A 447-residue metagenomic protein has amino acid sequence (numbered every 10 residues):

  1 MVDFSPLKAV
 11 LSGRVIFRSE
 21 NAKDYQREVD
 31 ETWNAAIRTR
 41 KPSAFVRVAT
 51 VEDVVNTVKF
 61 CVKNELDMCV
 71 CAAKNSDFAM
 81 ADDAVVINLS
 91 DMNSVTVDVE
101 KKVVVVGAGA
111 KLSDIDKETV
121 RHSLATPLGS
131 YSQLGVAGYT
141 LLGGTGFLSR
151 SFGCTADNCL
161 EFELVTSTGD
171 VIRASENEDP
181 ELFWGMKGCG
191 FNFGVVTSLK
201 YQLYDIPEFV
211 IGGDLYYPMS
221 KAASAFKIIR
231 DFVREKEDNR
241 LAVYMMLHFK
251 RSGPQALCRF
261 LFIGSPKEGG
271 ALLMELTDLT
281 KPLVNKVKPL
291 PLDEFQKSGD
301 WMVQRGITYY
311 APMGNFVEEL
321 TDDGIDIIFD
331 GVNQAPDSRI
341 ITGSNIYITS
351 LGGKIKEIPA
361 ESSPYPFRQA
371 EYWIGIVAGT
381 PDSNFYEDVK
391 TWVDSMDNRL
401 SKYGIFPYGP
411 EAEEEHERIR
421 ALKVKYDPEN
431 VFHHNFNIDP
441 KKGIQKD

Functional and structural regions predicted by a protein language model:
M1-D447: Soluble FAD-dependent oxygen oxidases
